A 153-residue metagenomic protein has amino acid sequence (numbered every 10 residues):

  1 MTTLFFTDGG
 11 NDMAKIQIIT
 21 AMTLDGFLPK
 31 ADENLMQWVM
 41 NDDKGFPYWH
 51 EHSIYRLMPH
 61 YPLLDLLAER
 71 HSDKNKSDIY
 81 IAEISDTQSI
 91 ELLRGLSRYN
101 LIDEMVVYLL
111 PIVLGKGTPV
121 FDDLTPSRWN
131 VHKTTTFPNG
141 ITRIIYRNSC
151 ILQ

Functional and structural regions predicted by a protein language model:
T2-Q153: Enzymes that bind and transform nitrogen-containing heteroaromatic metabolites
